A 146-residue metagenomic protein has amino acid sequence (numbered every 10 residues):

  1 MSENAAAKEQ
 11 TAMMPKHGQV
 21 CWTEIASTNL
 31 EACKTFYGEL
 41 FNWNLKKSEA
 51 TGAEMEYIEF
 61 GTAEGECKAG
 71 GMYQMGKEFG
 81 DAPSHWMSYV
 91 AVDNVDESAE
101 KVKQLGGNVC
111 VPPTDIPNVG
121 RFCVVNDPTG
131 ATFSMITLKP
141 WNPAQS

Functional and structural regions predicted by a protein language model:
M1-K34, H85-V90, I136-S146: N-terminal beta-strand motif that seeds the catalytic metal site of vicinal oxygen chelate
S2-E3, M14-V20, E24-C67, Q104: Core segments of cupin and vicinal oxygen chelate
N29-E31, A63, S88-T132: Vicinal oxygen chelate
N44-G52, T114-I116, P140-P143: Conserved catalytic-core motifs of GNAT/GCN5-like acyltransferases
E54-I58, W86, R121-C123: Short beta-strand micro-motifs in enzyme catalytic cores
E64-M75, D81: Conserved, structured core segments of small domains
K68, S84, T132: Glycine-rich acetyl-CoA-binding "A-motif" of GNAT/NAT acetyltransferases
G70-Y73, V124, F133-S134: Conserved beta-strand in the GNAT
